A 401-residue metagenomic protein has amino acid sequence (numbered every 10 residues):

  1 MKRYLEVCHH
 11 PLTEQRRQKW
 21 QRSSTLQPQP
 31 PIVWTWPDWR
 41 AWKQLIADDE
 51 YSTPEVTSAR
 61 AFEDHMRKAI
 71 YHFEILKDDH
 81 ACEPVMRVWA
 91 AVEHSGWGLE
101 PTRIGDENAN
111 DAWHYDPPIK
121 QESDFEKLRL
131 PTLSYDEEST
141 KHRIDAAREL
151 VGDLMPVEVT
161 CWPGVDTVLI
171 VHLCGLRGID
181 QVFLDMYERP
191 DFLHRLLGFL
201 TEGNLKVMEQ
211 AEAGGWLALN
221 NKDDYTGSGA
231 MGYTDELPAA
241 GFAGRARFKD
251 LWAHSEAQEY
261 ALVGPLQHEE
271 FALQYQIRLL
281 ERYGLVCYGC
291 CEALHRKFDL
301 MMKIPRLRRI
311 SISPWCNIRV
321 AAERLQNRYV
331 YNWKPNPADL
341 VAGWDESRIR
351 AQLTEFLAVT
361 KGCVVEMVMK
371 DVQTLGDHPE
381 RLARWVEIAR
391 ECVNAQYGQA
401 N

Functional and structural regions predicted by a protein language model:
M1-W39, D48-Y51, D79-A81, V85 (+1 more regions): Active-site loop segments of alpha/beta catalytic cores
S24-P101: An N-terminal, globular interaction/scaffold subdomain
E93-Y115: Cofactor- and metal-binding active-site motifs of prokaryotic enzymes that mediate redox/radical or nucleophilic
N108-D145: A gly/proline- and charged-residue-enriched helix-loop-helix capping module
